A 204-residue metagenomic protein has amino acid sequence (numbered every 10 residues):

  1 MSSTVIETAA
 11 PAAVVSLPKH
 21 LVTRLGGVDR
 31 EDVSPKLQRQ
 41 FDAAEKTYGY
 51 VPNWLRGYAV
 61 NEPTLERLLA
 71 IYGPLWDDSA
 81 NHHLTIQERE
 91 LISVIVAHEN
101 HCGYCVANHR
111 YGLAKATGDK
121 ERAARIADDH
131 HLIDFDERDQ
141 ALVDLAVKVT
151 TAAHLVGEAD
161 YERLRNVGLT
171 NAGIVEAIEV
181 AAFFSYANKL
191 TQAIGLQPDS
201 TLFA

Functional and structural regions predicted by a protein language model:
M1-A204: Hydrophobic alpha-helical segments
